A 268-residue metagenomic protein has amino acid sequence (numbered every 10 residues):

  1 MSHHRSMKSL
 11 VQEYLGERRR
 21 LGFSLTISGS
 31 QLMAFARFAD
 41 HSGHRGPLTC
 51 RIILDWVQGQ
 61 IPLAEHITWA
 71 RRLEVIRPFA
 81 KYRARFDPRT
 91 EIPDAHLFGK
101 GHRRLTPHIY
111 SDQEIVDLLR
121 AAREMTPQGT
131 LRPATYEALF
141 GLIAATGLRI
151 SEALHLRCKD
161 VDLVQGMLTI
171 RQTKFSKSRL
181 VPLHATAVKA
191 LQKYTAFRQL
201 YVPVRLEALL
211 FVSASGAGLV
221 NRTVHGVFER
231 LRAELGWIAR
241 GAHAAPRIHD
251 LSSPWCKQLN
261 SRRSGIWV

Functional and structural regions predicted by a protein language model:
M1-V268: Conserved catalytic core of the tyrosine transesterase superfamily
